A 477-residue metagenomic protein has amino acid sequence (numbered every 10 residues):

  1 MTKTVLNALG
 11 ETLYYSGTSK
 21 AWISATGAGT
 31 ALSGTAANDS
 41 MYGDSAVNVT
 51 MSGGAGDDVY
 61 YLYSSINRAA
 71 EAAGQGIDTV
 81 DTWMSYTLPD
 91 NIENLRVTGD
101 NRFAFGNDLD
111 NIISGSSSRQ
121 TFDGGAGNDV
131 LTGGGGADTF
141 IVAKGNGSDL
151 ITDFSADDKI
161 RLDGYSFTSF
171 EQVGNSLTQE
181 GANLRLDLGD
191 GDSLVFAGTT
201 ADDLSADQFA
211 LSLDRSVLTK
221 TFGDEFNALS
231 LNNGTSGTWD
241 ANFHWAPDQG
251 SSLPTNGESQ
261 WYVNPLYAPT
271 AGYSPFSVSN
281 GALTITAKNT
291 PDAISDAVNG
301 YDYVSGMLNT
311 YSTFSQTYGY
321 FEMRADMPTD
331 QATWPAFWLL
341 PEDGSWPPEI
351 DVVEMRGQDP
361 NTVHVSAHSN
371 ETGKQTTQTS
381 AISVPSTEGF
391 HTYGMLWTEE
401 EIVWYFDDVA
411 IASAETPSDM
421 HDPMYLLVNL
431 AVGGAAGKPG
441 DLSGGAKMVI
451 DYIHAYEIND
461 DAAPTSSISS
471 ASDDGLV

Functional and structural regions predicted by a protein language model:
M1-L150, R185-L186, L194, D202-L213 (+1 more regions): Glycine- and aspartate-rich repeat motifs characteristic of hemolysin/RTX-like Ca2+-binding segments in secreted
S16-G17, A73, S176-D187, L213-D214 (+1 more regions): Short, ordered beta-strand-loop transition motifs
G34, G133, F170, N175-Q179 (+1 more regions): Short, exposed beta-strand/loop patches in secreted or surface proteins that constitute
Y61, R161, D187-L188, Y405: A general beta-strand register signal
S65-I66, G74-G76, M84-T87, N101 (+11 more regions): Acidic glycine-/aspartate-rich tracts in secreted/extracellular proteins
N94, F103, S176, Y273-P275 (+1 more regions): Short, surface-exposed charged micro-motifs
K159, T200-L211, H421-M424: Short, surface-exposed linear segments at secondary-structure transitions and domain or protein termini
L213-V477: GH16 jelly-roll
